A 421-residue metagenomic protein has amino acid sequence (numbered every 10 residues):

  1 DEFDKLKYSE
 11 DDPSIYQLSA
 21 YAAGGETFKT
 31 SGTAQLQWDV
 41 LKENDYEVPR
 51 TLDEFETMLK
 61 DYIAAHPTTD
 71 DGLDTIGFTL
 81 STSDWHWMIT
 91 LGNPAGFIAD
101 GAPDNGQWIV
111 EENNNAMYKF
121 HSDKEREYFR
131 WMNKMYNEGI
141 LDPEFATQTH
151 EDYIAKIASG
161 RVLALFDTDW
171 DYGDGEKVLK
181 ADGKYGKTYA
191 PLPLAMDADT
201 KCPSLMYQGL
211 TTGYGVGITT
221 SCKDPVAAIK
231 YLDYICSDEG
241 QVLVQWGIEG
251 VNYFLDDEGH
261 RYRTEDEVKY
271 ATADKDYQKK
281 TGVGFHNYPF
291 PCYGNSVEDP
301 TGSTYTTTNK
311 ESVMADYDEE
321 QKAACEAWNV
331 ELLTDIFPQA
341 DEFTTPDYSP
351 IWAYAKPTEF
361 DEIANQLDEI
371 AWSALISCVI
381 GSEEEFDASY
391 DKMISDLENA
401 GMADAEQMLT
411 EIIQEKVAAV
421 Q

Functional and structural regions predicted by a protein language model:
D1-G32, I89-Y128, M132, K180-G209 (+1 more regions): Hinge/lid segment of periplasmic solute-binding proteins
S9-W87, V110-K156, R161, L165-T168 (+1 more regions): Helix-loop-helix "hinge/cap" segment bordering the ligand-binding cleft or interdomain interface
E43-V48, N115-K119, W352-D361, L375-E383 (+1 more regions): Second-shell loop/turn segments in exported
D100, K119-Y128, T358-S373, A388 (+2 more regions): Short, 15-30-residue, compositionally biased linear elements with alpha-helical propensity or flexible coil
D169-D182: A ligand-binding cleft/hinge motif common to bilobed small-molecule-binding domains
T211-Y214: Glycine-rich, aromatic-bearing surface loops/beta-hairpins
G240-S373, I380: Conserved small-residue motifs centered on glycine
S373-Q421: Histidine-centered catalytic/metal-binding microenvironments
